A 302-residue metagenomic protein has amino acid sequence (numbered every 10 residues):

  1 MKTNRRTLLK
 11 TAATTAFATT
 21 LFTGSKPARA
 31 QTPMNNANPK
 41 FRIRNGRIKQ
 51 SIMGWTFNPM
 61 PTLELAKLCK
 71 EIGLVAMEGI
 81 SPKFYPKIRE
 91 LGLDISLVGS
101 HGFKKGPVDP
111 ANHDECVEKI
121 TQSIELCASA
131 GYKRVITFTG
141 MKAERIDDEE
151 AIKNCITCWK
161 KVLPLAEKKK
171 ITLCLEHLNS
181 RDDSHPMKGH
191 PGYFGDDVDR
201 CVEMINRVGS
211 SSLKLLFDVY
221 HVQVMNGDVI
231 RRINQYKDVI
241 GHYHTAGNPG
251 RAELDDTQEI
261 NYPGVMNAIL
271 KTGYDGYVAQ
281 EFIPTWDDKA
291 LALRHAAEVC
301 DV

Functional and structural regions predicted by a protein language model:
K2-G24, R29-K70, Y132-K133, I146 (+3 more regions): Histidine-acidic metal/acid-base catalytic patches
A12-F22, R42-R44, G106-K214, V224: Active-site acidic/histidine proton-transfer and metal-coordination neighborhood in alpha/beta enzyme cores
T56, G99-G106, G247-N248: Short, acidic/turn-prone active-site loops that include or flank metal/cofactor- and phosphate-binding residues
L65-F84: Catalytic domains of carbohydrate-active enzymes, especially glycoside hydrolases
E78, L97-G99, I136, C174 (+2 more regions): Conserved beta-strand positions in the central sheet of alpha/beta enzyme cores
Y85-R89: Active-site-adjacent beta->alpha loops and helix N-cap segments on the catalytic face of soluble alpha/beta enzymes
L91-F103, F138-T139: Short, conserved active-site loops that position catalytic residues or coordinate cofactors/metal ions across diverse
